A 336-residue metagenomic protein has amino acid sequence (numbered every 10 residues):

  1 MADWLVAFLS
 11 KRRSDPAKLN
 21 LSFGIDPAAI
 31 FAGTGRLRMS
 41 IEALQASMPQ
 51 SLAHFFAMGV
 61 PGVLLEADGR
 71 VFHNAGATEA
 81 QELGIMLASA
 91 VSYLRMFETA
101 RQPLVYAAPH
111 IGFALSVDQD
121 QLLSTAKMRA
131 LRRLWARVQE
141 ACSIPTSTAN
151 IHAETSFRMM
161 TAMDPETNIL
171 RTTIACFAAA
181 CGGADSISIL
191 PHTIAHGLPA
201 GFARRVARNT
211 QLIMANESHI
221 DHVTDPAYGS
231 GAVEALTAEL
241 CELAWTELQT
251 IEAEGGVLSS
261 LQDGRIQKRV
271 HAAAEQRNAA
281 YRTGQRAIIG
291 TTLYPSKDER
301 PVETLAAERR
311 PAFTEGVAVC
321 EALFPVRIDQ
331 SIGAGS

Functional and structural regions predicted by a protein language model:
M1-D120, C142-N150, A180, S186-L190 (+1 more regions): Catalytic alpha/beta active-site cores
K11, L37-A53, P165-I169, A244-Q262: Phosphate/diphosphate-binding loops
F56, P61-L94, F177-E247: Mobile "lid/hinge" segments at catalytic clefts and subdomain interfaces of large enzymes
G69, L115-V117, A153-T155, L190-T193 (+4 more regions): Active-site proximal loops enriched in glycine and acidic residues that flank catalytic Cys/His/Asp and coordinate
A77-L83, D118-A130, S156-L170, G197-A207 (+2 more regions): Short glycine/threonine-rich loop-to-helix capping motif typified by GTGT followed within a few residues by an Asp-Pro
M128-L134, A153, T173-C176, D185 (+1 more regions): Extended, hydrophobic alpha-helical segments in both membrane/secreted and soluble proteins
R205-S336: Catalytic-core signal marking the mid-to-C-terminal active-site face
